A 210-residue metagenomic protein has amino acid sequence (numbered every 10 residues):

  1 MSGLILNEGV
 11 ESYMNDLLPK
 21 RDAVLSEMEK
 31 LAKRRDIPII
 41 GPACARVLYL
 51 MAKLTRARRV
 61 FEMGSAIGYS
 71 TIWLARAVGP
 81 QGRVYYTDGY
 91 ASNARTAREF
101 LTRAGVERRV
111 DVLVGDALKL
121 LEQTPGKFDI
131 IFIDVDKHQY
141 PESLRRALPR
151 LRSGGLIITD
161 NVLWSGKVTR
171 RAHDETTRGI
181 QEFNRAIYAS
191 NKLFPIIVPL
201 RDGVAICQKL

Functional and structural regions predicted by a protein language model:
M1-I130, K137-I158, V162-L210: A short alpha-helical cap/connector motif
